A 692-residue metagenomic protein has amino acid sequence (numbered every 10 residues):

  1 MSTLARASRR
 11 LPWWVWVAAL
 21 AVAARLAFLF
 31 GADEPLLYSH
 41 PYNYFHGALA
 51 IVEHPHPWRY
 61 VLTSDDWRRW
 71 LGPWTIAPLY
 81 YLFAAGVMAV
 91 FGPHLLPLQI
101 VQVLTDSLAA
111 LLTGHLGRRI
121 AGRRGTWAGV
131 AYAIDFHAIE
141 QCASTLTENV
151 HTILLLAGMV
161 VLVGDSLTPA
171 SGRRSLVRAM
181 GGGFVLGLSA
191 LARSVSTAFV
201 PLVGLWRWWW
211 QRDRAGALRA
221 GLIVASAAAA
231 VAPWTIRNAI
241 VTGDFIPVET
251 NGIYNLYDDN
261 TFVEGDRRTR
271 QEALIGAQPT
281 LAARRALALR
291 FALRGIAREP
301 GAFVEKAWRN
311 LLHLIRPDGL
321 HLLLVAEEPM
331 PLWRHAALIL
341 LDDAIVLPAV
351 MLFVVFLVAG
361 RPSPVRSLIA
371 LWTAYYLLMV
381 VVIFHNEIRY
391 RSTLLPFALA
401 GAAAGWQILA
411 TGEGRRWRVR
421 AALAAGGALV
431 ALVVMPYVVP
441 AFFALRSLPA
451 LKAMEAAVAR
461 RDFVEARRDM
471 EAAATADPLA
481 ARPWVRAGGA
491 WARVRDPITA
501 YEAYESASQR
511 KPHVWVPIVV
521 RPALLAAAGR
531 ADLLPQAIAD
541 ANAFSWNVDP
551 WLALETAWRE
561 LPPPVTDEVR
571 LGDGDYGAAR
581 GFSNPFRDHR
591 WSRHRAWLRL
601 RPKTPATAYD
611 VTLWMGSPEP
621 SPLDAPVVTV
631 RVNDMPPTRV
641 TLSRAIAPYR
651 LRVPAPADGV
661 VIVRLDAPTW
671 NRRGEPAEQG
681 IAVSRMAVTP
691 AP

Functional and structural regions predicted by a protein language model:
V15-V22, Y132, G158, G181-L186 (+4 more regions): Transmembrane alpha-helix segments characteristic of polytopic inner-membrane glycan-assembly/cell-envelope
W16, A110-I134, T152-I153, R173 (+1 more regions): Transmembrane-helix signature of polytopic, membrane-embedded enzymes that assemble or transfer cell-envelope glycans
F28-F30, Y42-G72, L79, F262-I275: Extracytosolic helix-loop segments that constitute the early lumenal/periplasmic catalytic or substrate-binding loops
S39, P97-T105, W127-L162, S189-F199 (+1 more regions): Multi-pass, polyprenyl lipid-linked donor-dependent membrane glycosyltransferases
P78-A85, V90-L111, Q141, T145 (+2 more regions): Loop-to-helix entry region of an early transmembrane alpha helix in multi-pass inner-membrane enzymes
L96-P97, F303-I369: Membrane-interface anchor segments at the N-terminal boundary of transmembrane helices in multi-pass membrane enzymes
I100-I120, A157, P348-V355: Transmembrane-helix motifs of polytopic, lipid-linked glycan transferases
R118-R119, R123, G158-G181, S189 (+3 more regions): Membrane-interface transmembrane helices that cradle and orient dolichyl/undecaprenyl
